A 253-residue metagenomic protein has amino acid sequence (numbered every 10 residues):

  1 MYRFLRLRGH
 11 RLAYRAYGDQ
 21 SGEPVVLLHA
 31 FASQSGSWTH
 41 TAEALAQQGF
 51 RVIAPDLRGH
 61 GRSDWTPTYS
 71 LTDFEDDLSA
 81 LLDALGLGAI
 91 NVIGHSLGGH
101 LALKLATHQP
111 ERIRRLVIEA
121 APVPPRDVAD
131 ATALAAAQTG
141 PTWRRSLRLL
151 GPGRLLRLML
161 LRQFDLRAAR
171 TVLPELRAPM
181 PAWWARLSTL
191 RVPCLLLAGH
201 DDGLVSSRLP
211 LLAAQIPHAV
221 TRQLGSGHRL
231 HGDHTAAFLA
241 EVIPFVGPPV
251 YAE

Functional and structural regions predicted by a protein language model:
M1-V25, Q47-F50, R114, G151-Q163 (+2 more regions): Alpha/beta-hydrolase fold catalytic core
A13-R62: Conserved HGGG/HGGXW glycine-rich cap/lid loop of the alpha/beta-hydrolase fold
D73-I90: Conserved acidic catalytic loop of the alpha/beta-hydrolase fold
H100-H108, R114-R145: Flexible "cap/lid" loop of the alpha/beta hydrolase fold
R157-L187, D201: Hydrophobic, aromatic-rich cap/lid helix
L190, L196-A198: Short beta-strand/loop motif that positions the catalytic acidic residue of the alpha/beta-hydrolase fold
G203-R208: Conserved alpha/beta-hydrolase "acid-adjacent" motif
A219-E253: Catalytic active-site module of serine/aspartate enzymes centered on a nucleophile-bearing elbow/loop
